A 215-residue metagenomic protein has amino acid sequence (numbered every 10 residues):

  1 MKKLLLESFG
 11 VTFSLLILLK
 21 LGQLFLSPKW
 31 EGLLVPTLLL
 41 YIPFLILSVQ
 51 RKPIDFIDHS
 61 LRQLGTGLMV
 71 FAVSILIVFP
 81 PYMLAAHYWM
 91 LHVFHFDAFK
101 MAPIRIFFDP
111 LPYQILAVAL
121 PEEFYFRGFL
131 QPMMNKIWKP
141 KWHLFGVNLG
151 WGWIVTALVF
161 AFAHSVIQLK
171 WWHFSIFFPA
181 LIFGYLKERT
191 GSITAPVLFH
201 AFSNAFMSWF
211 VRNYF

Functional and structural regions predicted by a protein language model:
M1-L4, K29-Y41, G65-L84, M134 (+2 more regions): Alpha-helical transmembrane segments of integral membrane proteins, especially early/N-terminal helices
K2-I54, T66: Alpha-helical transmembrane segments in multi-pass membrane proteins
L4-S8, T12, G32-P36, Q63-F71 (+4 more regions): Residue-level signature of transmembrane alpha-helical entry/exit and packing/kink sites in multi-pass membrane
T12-Q23, L76-M83, A157-S165, F202-W209: Aromatic-anchored segments of alpha-helical transmembrane domains
L15-L19, L47-R51, Y82, E122 (+2 more regions): Alpha-helical transmembrane segments of polytopic integral membrane proteins, especially the permease/helical cores
F25-K29, I54-P121, K136-H143: Juxtamembrane helix-loop-helix connectors linking adjacent transmembrane helices in multi-pass membrane enzymes
S27-V35, F96-P103, W171-L181: Non-cytosolic membrane-interface motifs at loop->transmembrane helix junctions
F107-F215: Transmembrane helix-loop-helix hairpins at the membrane interface of multi-pass integral membrane proteins
